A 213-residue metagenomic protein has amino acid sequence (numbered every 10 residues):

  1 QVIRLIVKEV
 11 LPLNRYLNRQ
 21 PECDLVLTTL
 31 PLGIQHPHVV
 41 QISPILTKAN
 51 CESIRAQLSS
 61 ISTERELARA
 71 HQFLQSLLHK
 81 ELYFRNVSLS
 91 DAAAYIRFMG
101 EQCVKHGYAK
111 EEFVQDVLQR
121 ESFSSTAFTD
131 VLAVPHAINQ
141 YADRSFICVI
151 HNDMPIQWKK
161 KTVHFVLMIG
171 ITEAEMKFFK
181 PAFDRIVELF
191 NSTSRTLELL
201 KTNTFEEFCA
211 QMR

Functional and structural regions predicted by a protein language model:
Q1, L17-P21, L25, T29 (+1 more regions): Cytosolic covalent-transfer regions centered on His/Cys nucleophiles that carry phosphoryl or persulfide groups
Q1-V10: Short, charged N-terminal beta->alpha structural module
P12-Y16: Short acidic active-site motifs
